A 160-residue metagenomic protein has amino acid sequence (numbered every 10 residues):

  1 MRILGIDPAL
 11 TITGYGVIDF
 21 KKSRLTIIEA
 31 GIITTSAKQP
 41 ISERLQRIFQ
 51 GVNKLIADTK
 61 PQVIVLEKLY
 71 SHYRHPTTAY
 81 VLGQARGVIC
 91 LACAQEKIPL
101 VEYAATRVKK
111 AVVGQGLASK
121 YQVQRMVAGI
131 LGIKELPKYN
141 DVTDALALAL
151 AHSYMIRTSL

Functional and structural regions predicted by a protein language model:
M1-L160: Phosphate- and other anionic-substrate recognition elements at nucleic-acid/protein interfaces
